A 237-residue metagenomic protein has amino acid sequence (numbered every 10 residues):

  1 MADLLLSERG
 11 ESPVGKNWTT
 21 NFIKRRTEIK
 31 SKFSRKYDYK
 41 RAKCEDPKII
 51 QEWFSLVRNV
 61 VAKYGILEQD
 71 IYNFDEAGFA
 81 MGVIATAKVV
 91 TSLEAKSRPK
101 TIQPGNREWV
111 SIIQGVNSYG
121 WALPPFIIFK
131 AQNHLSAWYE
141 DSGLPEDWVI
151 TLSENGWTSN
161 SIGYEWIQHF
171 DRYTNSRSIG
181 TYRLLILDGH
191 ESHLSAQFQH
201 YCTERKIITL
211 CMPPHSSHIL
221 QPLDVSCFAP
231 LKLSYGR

Functional and structural regions predicted by a protein language model:
M1-R237: Phosphate-facing sequence motifs and polybasic nucleic-acid/acidic-lipid-binding regions
